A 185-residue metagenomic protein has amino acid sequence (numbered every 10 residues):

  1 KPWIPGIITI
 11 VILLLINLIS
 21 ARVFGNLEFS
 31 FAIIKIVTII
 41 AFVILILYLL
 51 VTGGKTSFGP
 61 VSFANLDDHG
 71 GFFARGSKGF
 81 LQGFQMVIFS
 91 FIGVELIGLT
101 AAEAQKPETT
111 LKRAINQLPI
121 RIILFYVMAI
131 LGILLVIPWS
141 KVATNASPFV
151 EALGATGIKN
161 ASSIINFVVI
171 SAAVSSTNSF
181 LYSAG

Functional and structural regions predicted by a protein language model:
K1-A21, I39-F42, G59-S62: Transmembrane alpha-helical segments of multi-pass small-molecule transport proteins
K1-P2, R22-A32, S147-V150, S162-S171: Transmembrane helix-loop boundary segments of multi-pass membrane transporters
I7-I8, G93, N145, A184: N-terminal alpha-helical segment
I8-L15, L81-I88, I164-N178: Hydrophobic alpha-helical transmembrane segments of multi-pass membrane proteins
T9-I34, E103: Membrane-water interface regions at transmembrane-helix termini and the short interhelical loops of multi-pass membrane
N17-V23, S90, L135, A173-F180: Alpha-helical transmembrane segments
R22-G25, V94-A102, T109, N178-G185: Short helix-terminus and kink motifs of transmembrane alpha helices, predominantly at the cytoplasmic interface
I33-N166: Helix-loop-helix junctions that connect adjacent transmembrane segments in multi-pass membrane transporters
